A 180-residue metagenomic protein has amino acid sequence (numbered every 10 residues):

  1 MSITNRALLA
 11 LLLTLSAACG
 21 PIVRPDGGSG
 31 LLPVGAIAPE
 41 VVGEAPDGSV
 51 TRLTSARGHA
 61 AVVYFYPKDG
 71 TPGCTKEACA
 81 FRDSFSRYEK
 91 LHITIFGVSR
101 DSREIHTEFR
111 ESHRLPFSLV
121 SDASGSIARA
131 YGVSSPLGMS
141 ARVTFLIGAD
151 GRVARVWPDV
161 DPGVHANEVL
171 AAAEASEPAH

Functional and structural regions predicted by a protein language model:
A7-A18: Bacterial N-terminal signal peptides
C19-E40: N-proximal helix/coil linker or "cap" segments that precede and/or mark the start of modular domains
L32, V41-A61: A short beta-strand-turn-helix
A38-P39, A60-V62, A141-V143: Short loop/turn microsegments at loop-to-beta-strand junctions
L53-T75, F81: Short active-site neighborhood of thiol/selenol oxidoreductases, capturing the structured segment around
T75-H113, A123-R129: Structural microenvironment flanking redox-active thiols in thiol-disulfide oxidoreductases
L115-F117, S135-F145: Structural micro-motif
S140-H180: Thiol-/selenol-based redox modules, centered on thioredoxin-like and closely related oxidoreductase domains
